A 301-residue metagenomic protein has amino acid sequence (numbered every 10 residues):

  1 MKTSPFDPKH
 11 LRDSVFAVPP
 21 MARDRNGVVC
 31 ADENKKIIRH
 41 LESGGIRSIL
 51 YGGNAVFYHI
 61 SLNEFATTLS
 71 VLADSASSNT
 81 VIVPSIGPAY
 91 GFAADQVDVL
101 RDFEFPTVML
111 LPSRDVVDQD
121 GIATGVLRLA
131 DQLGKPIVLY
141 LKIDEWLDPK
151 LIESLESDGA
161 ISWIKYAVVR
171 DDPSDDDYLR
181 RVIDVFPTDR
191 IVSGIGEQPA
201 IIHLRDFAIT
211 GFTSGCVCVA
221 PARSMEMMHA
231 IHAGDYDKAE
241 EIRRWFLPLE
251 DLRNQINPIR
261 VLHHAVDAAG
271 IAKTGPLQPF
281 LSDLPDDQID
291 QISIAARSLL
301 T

Functional and structural regions predicted by a protein language model:
K2-D148: Active-site beta->alpha loop and helix N-cap motifs at the rims of alpha/beta catalytic domains
T3-S4, F16-M21, H40, G44-G45 (+3 more regions): C-terminal alpha-helical cap/extension of soluble enzyme domains
C30, Y51, A55-V56, E197 (+3 more regions): Short, flexible micro-motifs
E33, I37, E64, T68 (+11 more regions): General structural feature for long, well-ordered alpha-helical segments within catalytic domains of soluble enzymes
T67, V71-S75, V99-F103, R128-L133 (+5 more regions): Alpha-helical structural signal in soluble globular domains
A76-T80, G134, D184-T188, K273 (+1 more regions): Structural alpha-beta junctions
L111-S113, A160, Y166, Q278: Glycine-rich phosphate-binding "P-loop"
I143-I256: Catalytic alpha/beta core domains of metabolic enzymes, predominantly
